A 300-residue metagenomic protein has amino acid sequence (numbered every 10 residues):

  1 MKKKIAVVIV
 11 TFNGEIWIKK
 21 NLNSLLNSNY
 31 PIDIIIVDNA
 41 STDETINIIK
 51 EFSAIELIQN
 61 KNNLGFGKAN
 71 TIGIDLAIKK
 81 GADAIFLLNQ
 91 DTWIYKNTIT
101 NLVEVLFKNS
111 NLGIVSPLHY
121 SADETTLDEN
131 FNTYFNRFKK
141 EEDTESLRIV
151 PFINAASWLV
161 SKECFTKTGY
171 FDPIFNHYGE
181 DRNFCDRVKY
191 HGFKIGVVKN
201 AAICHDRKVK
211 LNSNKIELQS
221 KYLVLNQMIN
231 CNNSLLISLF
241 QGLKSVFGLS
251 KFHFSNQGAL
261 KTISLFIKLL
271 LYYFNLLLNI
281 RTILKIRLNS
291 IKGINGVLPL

Functional and structural regions predicted by a protein language model:
N23-I32: Short, acidic, metal-binding catalytic loop of nucleotide-sugar glycosyltransferases
S24, D38-I46, N62, T92: A conserved acidic beta->alpha catalytic loop
N60-K80: Glycine-rich, basic loop-to-helix element that forms the pyrophosphate-binding segment of sugar-nucleotide handling
A82-W93: Short beta-strand-to-loop acidic/aromatic patch adjacent to the donor-nucleotide binding site
K96-E129: Conserved donor NDP-sugar-binding/catalytic core segment of glycosyltransferases
P117, N132-P151: Short, flexible, basic/aromatic active-site loop/helix in glycosyltransferases
F152-V160, C164-G169, I174-A202: A short, conserved alpha-helix in the catalytic core of glycosyltransferases
E217-Y222, L235-L300: Non-catalytic, C-terminal membrane-associated alpha-helical segments of glycosyltransferases
